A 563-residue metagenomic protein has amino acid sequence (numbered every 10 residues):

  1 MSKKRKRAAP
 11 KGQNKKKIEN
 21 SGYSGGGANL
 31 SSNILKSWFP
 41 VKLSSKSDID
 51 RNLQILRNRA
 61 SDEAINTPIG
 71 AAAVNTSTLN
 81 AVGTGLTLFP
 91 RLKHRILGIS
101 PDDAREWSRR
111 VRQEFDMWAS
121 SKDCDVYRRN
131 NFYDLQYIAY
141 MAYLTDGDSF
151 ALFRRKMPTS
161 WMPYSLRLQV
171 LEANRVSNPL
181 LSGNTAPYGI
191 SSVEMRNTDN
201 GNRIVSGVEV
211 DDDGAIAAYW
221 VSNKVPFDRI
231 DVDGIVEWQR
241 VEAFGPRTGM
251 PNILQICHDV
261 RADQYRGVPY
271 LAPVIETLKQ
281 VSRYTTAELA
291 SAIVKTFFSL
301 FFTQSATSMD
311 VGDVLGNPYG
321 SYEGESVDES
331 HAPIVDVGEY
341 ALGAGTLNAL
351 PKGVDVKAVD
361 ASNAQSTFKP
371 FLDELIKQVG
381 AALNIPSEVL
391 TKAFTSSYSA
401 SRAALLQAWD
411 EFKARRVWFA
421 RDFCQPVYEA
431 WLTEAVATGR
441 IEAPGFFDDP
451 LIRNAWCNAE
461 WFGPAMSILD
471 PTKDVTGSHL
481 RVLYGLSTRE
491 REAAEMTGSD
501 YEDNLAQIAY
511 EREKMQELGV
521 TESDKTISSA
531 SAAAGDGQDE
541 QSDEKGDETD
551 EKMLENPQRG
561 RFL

Functional and structural regions predicted by a protein language model:
M1-D146, F153-L166: Extended, helix-rich architectural segments
S2-R5, V354-A358, A364-Q365, L405 (+3 more regions): Activation/maturation switch segments at domain boundaries
R105, K122, V126-R128, G343-L469: Surface-exposed loop-to-helix/strand elements on domain peripheries
N130, F153-R155, A292-F297, L390-F394 (+3 more regions): Short coil/turn segments at secondary-structure boundaries
Y137-D231: Extended, Lys/Arg-enriched charged tracts that mediate electrostatic binding to polyanionic substrates
G214, V379, E492: Acidic/polar, glycine-anchored loop/turn motif associated with catalytic or activation segments that engage anionic
N223-G245: Short, surface-exposed, low-complexity cationic segments
P246-S401, S531: Extended, charged amphipathic alpha-helical segments
